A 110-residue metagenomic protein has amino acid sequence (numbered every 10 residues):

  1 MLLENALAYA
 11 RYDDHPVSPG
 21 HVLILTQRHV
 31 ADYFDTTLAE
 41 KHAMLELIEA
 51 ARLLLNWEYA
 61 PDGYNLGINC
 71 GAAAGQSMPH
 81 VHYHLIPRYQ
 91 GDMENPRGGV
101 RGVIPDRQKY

Functional and structural regions predicted by a protein language model:
M1-Y110: HIT superfamily nucleotide-processing domains
